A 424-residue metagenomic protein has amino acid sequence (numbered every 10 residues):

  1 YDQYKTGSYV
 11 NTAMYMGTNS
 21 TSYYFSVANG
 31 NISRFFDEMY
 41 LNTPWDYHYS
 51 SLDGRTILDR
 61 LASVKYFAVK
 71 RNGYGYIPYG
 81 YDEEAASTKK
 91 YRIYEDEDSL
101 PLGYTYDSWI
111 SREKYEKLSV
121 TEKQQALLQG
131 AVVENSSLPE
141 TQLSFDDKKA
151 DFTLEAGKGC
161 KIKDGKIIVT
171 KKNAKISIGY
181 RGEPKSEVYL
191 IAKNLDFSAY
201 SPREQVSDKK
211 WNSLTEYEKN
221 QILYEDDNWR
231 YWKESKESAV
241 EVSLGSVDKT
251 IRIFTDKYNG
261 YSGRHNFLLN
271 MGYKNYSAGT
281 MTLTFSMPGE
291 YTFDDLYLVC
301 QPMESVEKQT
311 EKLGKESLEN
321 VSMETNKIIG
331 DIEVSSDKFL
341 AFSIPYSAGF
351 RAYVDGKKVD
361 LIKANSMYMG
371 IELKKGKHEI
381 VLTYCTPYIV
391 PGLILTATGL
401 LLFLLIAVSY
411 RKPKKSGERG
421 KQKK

Functional and structural regions predicted by a protein language model:
Y1-D164, K171-I176, W232-E241, D248 (+2 more regions): Conserved luminal/periplasmic juxtamembrane motif of membrane-embedded glycan-processing enzymes
D151-K424: Active-site-proximal, structured, solvent-exposed surfaces of multi-pass membrane proteins that position macromolecular
